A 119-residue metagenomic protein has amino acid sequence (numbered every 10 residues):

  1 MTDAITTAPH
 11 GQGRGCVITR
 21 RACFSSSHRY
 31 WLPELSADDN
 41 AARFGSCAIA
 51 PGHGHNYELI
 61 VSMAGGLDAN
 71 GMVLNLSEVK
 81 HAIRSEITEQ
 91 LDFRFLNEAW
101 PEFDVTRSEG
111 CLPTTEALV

Functional and structural regions predicted by a protein language model:
M1-V119: Charge-rich, low-complexity N-terminal segments
